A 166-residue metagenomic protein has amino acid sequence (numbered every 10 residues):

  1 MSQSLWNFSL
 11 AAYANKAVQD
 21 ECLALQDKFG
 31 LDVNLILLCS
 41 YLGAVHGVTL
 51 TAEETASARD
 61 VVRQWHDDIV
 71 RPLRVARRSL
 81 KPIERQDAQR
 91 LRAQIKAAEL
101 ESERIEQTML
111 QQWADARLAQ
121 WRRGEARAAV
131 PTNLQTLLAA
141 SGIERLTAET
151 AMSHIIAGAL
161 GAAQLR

Functional and structural regions predicted by a protein language model:
S2-N7, I155: Short terminal or interdomain "cap/linker" segment that borders an active site or interface and mediates
Q3, D32-C39, A56, D67 (+4 more regions): Non-catalytic, well-ordered alpha-helical scaffold segments
L5-D27: Short amphipathic alpha-helical segments and their helix-coil junctions
S9, G161-R166: Acidic, glycine/proline-rich low-complexity segments that act as flexible tails and inter-domain linkers
D20-R63: N-terminal interaction modules that seed assembly of large macromolecular complexes
L42-A52, R117-W121, E144, L165-R166: Short helix-capping/linker segments at secondary-structure and domain boundaries
S57-P72, T136-S141: Short, mixed-charge aromatic SLiMs
R78-A159, A163: A charged, amphipathic interaction segment
